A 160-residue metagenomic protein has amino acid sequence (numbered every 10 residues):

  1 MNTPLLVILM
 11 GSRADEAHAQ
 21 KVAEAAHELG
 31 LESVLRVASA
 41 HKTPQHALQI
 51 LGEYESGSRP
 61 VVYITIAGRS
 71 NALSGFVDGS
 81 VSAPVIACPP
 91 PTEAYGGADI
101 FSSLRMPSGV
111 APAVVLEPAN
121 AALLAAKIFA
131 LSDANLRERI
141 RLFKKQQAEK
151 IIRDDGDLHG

Functional and structural regions predicted by a protein language model:
N2-K42: Glycine-rich phosphate/diphosphate-binding loop of Rossmann-like nucleotide-binding domains
D15-A19, P44-Q45, A67-F76, Y95-G97 (+1 more regions): Short glycine/serine/threonine-rich phosphate/pyrophosphate-binding segments that cradle anionic phosphate groups
L35, R69, L158-G160: Acidic, glycine/proline-rich low-complexity segments that act as flexible tails and inter-domain linkers
L35-S56: N-terminal beta-loop-helix "entrance" segment that forms/cooperates in small-molecule cofactor or anionic ligand
I50-C88: Glycine-rich phosphate-binding loop
L73-A111: Long, charge-patterned amphipathic alpha-helical coiled-coil/hairpin "stalk" segments used as oligomerization
Y95-R139: Short, glycine-/small-residue-rich phosphate/pyrophosphate-handling segment
A134-G160: Internal, active-site/partner-interface "lid" segment
